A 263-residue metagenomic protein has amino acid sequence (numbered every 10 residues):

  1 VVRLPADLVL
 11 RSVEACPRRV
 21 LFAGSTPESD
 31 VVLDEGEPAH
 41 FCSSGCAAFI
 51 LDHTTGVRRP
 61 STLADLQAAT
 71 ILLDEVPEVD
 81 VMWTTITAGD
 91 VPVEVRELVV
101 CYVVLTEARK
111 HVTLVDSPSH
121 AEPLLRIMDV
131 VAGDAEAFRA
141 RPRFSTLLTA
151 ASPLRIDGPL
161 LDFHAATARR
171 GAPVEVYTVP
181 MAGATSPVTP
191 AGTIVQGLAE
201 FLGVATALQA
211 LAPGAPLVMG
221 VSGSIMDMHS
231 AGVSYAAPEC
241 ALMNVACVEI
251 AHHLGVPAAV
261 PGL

Functional and structural regions predicted by a protein language model:
V1, E37-C42, P173-Y177, V218: N-terminal glycine-rich anion-binding loops that anchor highly charged ligand groups
V1-E14, T193-V195, H252, L263: Long, C-terminal-biased catalytic regions of enzyme "large/alpha" subunits
V2-H53: Glycine-rich, N-terminal phosphate-binding loop and its surrounding beta-alpha-beta segment
P60-L263: Helix-rich catalytic cores of soluble enzyme domains
